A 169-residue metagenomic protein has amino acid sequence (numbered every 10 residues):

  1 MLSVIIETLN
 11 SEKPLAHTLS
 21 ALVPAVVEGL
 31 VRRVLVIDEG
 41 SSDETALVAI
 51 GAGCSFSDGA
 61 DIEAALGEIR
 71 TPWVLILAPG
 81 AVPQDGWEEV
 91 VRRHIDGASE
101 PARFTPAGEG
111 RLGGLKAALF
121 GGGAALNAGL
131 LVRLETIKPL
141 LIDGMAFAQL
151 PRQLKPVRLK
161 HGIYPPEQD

Functional and structural regions predicted by a protein language model:
M1-S3, R33: Cell-envelope/extracellular polymer assembly enzymes that use nucleotide-activated donors
N10-V26: Short, well-formed alpha-helical segments that are part of the catalytic scaffolds of diverse glycosyltransferases
D38-A46: A conserved acidic beta->alpha catalytic loop
A46-A64, E68: Conserved donor nucleotide-binding strand/loop of the catalytic core
V74: Short aromatic/hydrophobic "clamp" motif used to bind/position activated sugar donors
L77-P79: Catalytic metal- and UDP-sugar-binding loop of GT-A-like glycosyltransferases, i.e., residues flanking the conserved
A81-L115: Conserved donor NDP-sugar-binding/catalytic core segment of glycosyltransferases
P139-D169: C-terminal catalytic/acceptor-binding lobe
